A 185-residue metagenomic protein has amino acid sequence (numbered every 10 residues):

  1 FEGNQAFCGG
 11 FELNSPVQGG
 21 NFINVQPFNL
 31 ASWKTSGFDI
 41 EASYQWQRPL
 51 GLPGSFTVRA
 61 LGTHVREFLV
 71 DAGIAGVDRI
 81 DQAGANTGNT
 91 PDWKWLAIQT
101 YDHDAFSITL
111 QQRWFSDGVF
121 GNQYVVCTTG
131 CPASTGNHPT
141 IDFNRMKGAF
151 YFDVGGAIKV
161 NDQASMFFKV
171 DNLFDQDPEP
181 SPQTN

Functional and structural regions predicted by a protein language model:
F1-G10, C127, C131, Y151 (+1 more regions): Functionally engaged cysteine thiol sites
F1-N122: Gram-negative outer-membrane beta-barrel transporters
N24-N29, D78-N86, T129-A133, H138-F143 (+1 more regions): Extracellular loop and loop/strand-boundary signature of outer-membrane beta-barrel proteins
R66, Q111-G130, A157-N185: C-terminal beta-signal and adjacent terminal beta-strands/loops of Gram-negative outer-membrane beta-barrel proteins
T90-P91, K147-A149: Short, glycine/acidic-rich beta->alpha junctions
W95-L96, F152, A164: Residue-level marker for the onset of beta-strands and adjacent loop->beta junctions in well-ordered domains
A97-Q99, V154-G156, N185: Feature captures outer-membrane beta-barrel proteins of Gram-negative bacteria and organelles
V125, A133-N144, Y151-D153, A157 (+1 more regions): Outer membrane beta-barrel transmembrane domains
